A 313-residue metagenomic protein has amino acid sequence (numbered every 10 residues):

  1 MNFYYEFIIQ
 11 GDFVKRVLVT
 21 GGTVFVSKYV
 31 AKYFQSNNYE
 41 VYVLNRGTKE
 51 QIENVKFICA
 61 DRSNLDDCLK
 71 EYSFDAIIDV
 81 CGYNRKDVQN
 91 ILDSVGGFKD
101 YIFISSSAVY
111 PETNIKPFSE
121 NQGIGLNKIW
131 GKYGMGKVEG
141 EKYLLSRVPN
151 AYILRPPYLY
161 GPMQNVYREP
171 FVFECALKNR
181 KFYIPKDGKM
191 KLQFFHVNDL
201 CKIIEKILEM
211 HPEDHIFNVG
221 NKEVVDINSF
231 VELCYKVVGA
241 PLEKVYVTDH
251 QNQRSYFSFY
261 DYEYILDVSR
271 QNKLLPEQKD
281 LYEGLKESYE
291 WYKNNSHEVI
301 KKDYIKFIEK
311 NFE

Functional and structural regions predicted by a protein language model:
V17-Q35: N-terminal Rossmann NAD(P)H-binding glycine-rich loop of SDR-like oxidoreductase domains
N90-G136, L144-S146, Y152: Conserved Rossmann-fold NAD(P)-dependent oxidoreductase catalytic core, especially the SDR/UDP-sugar
E141-M163: Conserved beta-loop-beta element that borders a ligand/cofactor-binding pocket
M163, K191-N198, F217-V237, K279 (+1 more regions): Substrate-binding strand-loop-helix patch in Rossmann-like NAD(P)-dependent oxidoreductase/epimerase domains
F173-F182, M190-V224: Alpha-helical substrate-binding/gating segment
K206-F257, E263, S296, I305 (+1 more regions): Mid/C-terminal beta-alpha module of Rossmann-like enzyme folds, strongest in SDR-family dehydrogenases/epimerases
N252-E277, E283, N295-H297: Conserved C-terminal active-site "lid" loop/helix of NAD(P)H-dependent oxidoreductases that clamps the redox cofactor
L281-E313: Amphipathic terminal alpha-helices
